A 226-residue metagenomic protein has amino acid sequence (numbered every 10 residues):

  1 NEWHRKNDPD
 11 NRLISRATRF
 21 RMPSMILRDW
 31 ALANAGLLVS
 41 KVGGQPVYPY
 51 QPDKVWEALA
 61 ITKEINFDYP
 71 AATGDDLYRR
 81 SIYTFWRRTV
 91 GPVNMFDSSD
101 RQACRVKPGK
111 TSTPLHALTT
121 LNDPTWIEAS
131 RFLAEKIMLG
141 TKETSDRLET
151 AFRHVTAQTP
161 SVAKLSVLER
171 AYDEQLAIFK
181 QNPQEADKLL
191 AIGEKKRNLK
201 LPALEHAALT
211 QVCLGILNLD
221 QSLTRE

Functional and structural regions predicted by a protein language model:
N1-D146, K195-E226: An acidic, gly/pro-interrupted, aromatic-rich
M138-T210: C-terminal structured "cap/appendage" subdomains that terminate the fold
